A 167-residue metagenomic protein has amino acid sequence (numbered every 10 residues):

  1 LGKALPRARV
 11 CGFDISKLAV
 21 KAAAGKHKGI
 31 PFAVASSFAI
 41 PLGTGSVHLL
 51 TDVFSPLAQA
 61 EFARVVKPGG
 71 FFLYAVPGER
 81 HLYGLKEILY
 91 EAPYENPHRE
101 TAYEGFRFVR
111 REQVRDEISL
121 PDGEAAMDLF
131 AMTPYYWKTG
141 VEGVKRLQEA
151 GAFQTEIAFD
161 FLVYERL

Functional and structural regions predicted by a protein language model:
L1-I40: Class I SAM-dependent methyltransferase SAM/SAH-binding core
P6-R7, H27-P31, S55-L57, P68 (+1 more regions): Short glycine/proline-enriched coil/turn segments at helix->beta-strand junctions
K21-A22, G43-G45, L82-I88: Short, charged, surface-exposed secondary-structure boundary motifs
H48-T51: Hydrophobic beta-strand segment of the Class I
F54-S55, P77: Short glycine-/small-residue-rich Rossmann-like dinucleotide-binding loops
L57-L73: A short glycine-rich, Lys/Arg-flanked "PGG" loop and its adjoining helix->strand segment in the class I
F71-E104: Conserved class I S-adenosyl-L-methionine
V114-L167: Conserved Class I S-adenosyl-L-methionine
